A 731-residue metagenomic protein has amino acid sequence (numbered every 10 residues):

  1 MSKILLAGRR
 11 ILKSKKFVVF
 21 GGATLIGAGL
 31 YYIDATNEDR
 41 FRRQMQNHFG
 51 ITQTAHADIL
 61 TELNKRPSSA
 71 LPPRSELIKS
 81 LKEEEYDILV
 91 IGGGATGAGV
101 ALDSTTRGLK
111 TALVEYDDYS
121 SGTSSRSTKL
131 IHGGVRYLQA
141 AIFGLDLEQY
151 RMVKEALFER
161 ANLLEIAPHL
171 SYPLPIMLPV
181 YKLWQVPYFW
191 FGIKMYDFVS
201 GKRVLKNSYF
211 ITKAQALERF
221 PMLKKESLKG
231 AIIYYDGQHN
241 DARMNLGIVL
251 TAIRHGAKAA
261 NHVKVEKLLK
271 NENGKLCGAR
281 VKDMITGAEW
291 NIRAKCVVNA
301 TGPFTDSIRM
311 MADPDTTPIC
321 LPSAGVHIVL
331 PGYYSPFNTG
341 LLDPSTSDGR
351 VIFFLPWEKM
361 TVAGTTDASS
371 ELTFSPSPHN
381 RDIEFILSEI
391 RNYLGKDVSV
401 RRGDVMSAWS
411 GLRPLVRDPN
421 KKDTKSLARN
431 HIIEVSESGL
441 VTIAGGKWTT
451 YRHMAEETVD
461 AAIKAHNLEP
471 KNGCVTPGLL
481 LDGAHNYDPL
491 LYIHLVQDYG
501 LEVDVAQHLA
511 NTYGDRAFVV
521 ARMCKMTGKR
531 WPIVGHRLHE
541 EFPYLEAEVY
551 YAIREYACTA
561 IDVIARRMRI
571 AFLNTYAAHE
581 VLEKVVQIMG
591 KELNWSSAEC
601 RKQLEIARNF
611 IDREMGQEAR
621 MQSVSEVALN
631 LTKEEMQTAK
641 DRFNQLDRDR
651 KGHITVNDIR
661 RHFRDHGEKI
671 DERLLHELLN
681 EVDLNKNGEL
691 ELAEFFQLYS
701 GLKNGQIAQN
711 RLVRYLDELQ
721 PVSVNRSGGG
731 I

Functional and structural regions predicted by a protein language model:
S2-I88, T106: Extreme N-terminal leader/targeting segments of oxidoreductases
K3-I4, D117, L170, M177 (+13 more regions): C-terminal accessory subdomains/tails of enzymes that are appended
E84-Y86, I285-C296: Core beta-strand elements of the Rossmann-like FAD/NAD(P) dinucleotide-binding domain in flavoenzyme oxidoreductases
Y86-L113: N-terminal Rossmann-like FAD-binding beta1-loop-alpha1 element of flavoenzymes
V90-I91, I292-G302: Short hydrophobic core segments
T105-S127: Glycine-rich FAD pyrophosphate-binding loop
S120-K154: Glycine-rich active-site loop/strand segments that organize a redox cofactor
N261-C277: A conserved short coil-to-beta-strand element within the FAD-binding core of flavoproteins
